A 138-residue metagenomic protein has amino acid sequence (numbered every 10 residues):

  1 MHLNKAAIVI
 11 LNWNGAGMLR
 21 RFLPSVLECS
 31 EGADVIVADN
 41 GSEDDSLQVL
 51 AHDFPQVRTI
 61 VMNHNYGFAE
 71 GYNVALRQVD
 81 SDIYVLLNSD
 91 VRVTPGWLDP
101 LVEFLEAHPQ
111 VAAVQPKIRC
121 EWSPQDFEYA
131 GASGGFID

Functional and structural regions predicted by a protein language model:
K5-A7, D34: Cell-envelope/extracellular polymer assembly enzymes that use nucleotide-activated donors
A16, S25, D39-Q48, H64: A conserved acidic beta->alpha catalytic loop
L23-P24, L47-Q48, N73, S81 (+2 more regions): Short alpha-helix within the catalytic core of nucleotide-sugar-dependent glycosyltransferases
S25-A33: Short, acidic, metal-binding catalytic loop of nucleotide-sugar glycosyltransferases
G32-G41, I60-M62: Short beta-strand/loop segment that forms part of the nucleotide-sugar
V61-V79, S89: Glycine-rich, basic loop-to-helix element that forms the pyrophosphate-binding segment of sugar-nucleotide handling
E70, R92, D99-D138: Acidic/His-rich active-site region of diverse nucleotide-sugar glycosyltransferases
Y84: Short aromatic/hydrophobic "clamp" motif used to bind/position activated sugar donors
